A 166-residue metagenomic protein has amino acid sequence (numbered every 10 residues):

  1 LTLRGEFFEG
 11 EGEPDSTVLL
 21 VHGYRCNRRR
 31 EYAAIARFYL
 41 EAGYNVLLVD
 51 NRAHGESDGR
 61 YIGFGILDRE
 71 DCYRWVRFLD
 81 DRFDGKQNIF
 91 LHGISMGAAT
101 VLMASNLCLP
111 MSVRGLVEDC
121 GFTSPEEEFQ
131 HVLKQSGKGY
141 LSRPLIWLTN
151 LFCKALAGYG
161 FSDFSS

Functional and structural regions predicted by a protein language model:
T2-E9: A short loop-to-beta-strand scaffold at the N-terminal edge of the catalytic core in hydrolase folds
E9-T17: Proline/glycine-enriched tight loop/beta-turn segments at coil->beta junctions that connect or precede beta-strands
Y24-F38, N51: The serine-hydrolase catalytic nucleophile loop
F38-D58: Conserved alpha/beta-hydrolase
I62-F83: Alpha/beta-hydrolase active-site loop
F83-S95: Alpha/beta-hydrolase fold nucleophile elbow
G93-M103: Glycine-rich nucleophile elbow surrounding the catalytic serine of serine-hydrolase chemistry
M103-S165: Hydrolase active-site cap/lid region
